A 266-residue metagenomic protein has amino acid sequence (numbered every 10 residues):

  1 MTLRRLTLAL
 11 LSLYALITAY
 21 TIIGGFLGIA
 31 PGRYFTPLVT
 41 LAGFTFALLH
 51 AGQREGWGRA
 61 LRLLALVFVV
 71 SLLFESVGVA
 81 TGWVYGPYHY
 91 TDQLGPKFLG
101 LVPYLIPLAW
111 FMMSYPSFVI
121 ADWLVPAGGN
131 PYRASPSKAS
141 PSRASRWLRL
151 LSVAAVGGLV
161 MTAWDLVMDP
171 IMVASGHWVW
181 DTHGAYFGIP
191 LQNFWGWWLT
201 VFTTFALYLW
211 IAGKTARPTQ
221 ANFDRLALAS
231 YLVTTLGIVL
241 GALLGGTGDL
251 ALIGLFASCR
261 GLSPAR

Functional and structural regions predicted by a protein language model:
M1-P136, P141-R266: Aromatic-rich, lipid-facing transmembrane alpha helices and their immediate juxtamembrane interface loops in integral
